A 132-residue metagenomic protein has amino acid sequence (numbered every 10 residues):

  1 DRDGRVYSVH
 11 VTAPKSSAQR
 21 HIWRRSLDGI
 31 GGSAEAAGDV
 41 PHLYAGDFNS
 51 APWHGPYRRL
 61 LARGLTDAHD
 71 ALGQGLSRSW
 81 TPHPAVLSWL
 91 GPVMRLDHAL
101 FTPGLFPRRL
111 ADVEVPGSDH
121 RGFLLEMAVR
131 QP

Functional and structural regions predicted by a protein language model:
D1-P132: Soluble catalytic domains of enzymes that build or remodel membrane lipids, polysaccharides, and related
